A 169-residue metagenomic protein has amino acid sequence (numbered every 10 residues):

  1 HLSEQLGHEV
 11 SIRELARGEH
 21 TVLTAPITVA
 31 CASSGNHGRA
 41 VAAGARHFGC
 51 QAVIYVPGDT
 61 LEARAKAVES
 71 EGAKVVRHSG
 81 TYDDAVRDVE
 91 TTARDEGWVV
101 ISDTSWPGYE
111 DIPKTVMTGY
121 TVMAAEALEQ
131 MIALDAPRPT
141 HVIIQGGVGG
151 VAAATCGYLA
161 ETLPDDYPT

Functional and structural regions predicted by a protein language model:
H1, V41-G44, F48, A152-L163: Short Gly/Thr/Asp-enriched flexible loops that form oxyanion-binding sites at enzyme active sites
H1, V68, Y167-T169: Internal hydrophobic scaffold segments of catalytic domains
H1-V29, D111-I132: Glycine-rich oxoanion-binding loops at beta->alpha junctions
H8, I12-V56, R138-V151: A short, small-residue-rich loop immediately preceding and capping a beta-strand
L23, R94, L163-D165: Short, structurally constrained coil/turn elements that cap an alpha-helix or connect an alpha-helix to the following
I27, C50, A73, W98 (+1 more regions): A structural micro-motif
V53-H141: Small/polar-residue-rich loop-to-helix segments that shape phosphate-bearing ligand pockets
R138-T140, G147-V148, A153-T169: Acidic, glycine-rich loop-and-beta core segments that form the ion-binding/anion-interacting portion of active sites
